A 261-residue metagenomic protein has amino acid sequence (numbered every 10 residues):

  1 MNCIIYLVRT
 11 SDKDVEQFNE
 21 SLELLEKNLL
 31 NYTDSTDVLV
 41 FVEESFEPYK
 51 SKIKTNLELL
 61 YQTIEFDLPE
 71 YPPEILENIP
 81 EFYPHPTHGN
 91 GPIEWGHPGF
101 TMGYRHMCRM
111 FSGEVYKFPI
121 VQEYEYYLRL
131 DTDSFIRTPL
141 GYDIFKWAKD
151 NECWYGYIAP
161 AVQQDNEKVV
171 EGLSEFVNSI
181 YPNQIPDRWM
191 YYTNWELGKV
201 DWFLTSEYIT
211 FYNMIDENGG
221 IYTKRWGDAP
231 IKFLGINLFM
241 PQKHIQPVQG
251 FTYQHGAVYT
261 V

Functional and structural regions predicted by a protein language model:
M1-E23: N-proximal low-complexity "stem/linker" segments adjacent to membrane-targeting elements
K13-F18, G96-S112, V169, K224-D228: Phosphate/oxyanion-binding active-site loops and adjacent basic polyanion-contact surfaces
D14, E44-S51: Short, charged/polar "capping" segments at the starts of alpha-helices and the immediately preceding loops
L22-S35: Short, acidic, metal-binding catalytic loop of nucleotide-sugar glycosyltransferases
D37-E44: Short internal beta-strands
I53-E123: Active-site-proximal specificity loops/subdomain of glycosyltransferases
Q122-R137: Short beta-strand-to-loop acidic/aromatic patch adjacent to the donor-nucleotide binding site
S134-V261: Catalytic core and acceptor-binding pocket of nucleotide-sugar-dependent glycosyltransferases
